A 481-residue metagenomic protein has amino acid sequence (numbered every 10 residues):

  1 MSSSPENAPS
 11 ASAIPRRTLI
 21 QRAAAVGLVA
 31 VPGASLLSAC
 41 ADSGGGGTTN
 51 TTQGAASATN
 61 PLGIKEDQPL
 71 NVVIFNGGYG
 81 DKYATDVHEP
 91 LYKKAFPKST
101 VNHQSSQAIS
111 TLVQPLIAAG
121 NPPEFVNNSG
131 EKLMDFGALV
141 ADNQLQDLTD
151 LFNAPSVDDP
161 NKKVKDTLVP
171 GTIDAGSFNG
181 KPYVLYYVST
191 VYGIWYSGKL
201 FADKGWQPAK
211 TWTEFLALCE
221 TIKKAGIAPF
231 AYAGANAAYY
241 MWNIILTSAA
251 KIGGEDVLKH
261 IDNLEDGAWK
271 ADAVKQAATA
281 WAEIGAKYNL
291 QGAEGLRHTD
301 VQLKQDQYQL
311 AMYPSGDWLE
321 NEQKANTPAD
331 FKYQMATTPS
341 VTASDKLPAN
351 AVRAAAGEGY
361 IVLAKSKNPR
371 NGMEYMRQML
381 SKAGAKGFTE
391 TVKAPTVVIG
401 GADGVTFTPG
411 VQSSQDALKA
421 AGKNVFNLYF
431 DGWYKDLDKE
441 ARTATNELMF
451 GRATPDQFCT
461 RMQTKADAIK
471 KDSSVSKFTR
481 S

Functional and structural regions predicted by a protein language model:
M1-T18, A25-S35, A39: N-terminal secretory signal peptides
Q53-T59, L133-V191: Hinge/lid segment of periplasmic solute-binding proteins
G54-V87, T190: Extracytoplasmic "Venus flytrap"
P90, K94, A119, K204 (+2 more regions): Extracytoplasmic/periplasmic substrate-recognition and gating elements
D147-T167, K251-Q276, A325-P328, S340-A351: Short, solvent-exposed loop/beta-turn-alpha elements that line the ligand-binding surface or hinge of extracytoplasmic
D174-Y187, Y192, L216-D266, L310: Extracytoplasmic/periplasmic solute-binding protein
S177, A354, A394-V397, S413-A468: C-terminal capping/gating helix-and-loop segments adjacent to ligand/active sites or protein-protein/ligand interfaces
C219-T221, D262-E294: Glycine-centered hinge/linker elements that transmit conformational signals in sensory and ligand-binding systems
